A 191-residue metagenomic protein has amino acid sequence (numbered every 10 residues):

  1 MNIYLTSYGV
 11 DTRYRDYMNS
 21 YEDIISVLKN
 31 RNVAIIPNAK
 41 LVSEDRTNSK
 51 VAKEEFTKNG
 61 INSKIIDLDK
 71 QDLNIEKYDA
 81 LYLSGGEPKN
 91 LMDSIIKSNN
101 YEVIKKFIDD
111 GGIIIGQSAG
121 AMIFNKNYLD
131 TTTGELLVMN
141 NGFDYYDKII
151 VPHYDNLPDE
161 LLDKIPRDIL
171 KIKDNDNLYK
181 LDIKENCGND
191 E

Functional and structural regions predicted by a protein language model:
M1-A80, D176: N-terminal beta1-alpha1 cap of cysteine-dependent amidohydrolase-like domains
L83-S84, P88-K97, Y101-I115, G120-E191: Active-site-adjacent pocket-lining segments in enzyme domains
